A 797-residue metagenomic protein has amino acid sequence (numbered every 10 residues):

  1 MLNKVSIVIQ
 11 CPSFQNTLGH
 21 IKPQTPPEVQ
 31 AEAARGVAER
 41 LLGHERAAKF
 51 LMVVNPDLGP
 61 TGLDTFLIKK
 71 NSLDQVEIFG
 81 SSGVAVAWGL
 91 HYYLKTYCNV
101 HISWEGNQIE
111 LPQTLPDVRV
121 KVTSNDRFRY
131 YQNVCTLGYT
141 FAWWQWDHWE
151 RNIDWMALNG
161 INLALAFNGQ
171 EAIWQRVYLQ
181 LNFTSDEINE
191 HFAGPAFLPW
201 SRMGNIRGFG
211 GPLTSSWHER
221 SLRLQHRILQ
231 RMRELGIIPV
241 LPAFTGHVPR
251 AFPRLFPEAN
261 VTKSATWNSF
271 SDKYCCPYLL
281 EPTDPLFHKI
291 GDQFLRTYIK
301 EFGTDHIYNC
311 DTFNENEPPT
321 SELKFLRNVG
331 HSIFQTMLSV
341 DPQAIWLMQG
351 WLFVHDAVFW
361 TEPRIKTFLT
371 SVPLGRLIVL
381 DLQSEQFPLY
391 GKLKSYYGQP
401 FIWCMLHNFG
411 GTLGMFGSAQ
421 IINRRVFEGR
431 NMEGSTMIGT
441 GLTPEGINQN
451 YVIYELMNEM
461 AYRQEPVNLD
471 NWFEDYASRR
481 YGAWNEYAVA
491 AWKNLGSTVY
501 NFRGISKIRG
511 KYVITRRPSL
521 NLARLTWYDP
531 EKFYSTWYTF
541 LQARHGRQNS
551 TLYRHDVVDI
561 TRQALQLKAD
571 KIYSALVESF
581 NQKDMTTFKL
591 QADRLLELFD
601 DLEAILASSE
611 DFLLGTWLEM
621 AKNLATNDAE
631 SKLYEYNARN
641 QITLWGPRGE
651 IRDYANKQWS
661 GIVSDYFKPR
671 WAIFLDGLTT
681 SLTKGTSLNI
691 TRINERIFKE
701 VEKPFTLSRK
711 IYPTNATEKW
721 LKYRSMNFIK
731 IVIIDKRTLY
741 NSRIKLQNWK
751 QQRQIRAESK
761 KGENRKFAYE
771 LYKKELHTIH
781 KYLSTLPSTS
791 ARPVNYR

Functional and structural regions predicted by a protein language model:
V8-D126: Contiguous, structured surface segment used for ligand recognition
C11-P23, K70-L73, N133-L137, G208-F209 (+2 more regions): Acidic/histidine-rich, surface-exposed loop or edge segments in extracytoplasmic proteins
E39, E45-A48, N55, H101 (+11 more regions): Catalytic-core regions of glycoside hydrolase
D126-Q145, M156: Active-site-adjacent substrate/metal-binding segments within catalytic domains of carbohydrate-active enzymes
L522-Y553, V558-N581, M585: C-terminal substrate/ligand-recognition segments
I572, V577, K583-L783: C-terminal amphipathic alpha-helical interaction region
S784-V794: Extracellular mucin-like PTS segments
